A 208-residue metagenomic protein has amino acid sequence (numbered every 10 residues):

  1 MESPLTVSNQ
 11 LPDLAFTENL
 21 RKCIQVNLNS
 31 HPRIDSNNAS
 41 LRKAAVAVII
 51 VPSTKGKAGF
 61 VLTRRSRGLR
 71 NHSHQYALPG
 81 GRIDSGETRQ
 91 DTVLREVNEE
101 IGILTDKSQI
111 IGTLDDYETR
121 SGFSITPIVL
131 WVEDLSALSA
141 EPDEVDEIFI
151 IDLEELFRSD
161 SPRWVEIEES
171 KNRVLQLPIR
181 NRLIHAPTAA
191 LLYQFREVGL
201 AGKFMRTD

Functional and structural regions predicted by a protein language model:
M1-A77, G81-E99, I103-S136, V174-D208: N-terminal leader/linker segments that precede catalytic domains of diphosphate-processing enzymes
A140-I179: NUDIX/MutT-family hydrolases
